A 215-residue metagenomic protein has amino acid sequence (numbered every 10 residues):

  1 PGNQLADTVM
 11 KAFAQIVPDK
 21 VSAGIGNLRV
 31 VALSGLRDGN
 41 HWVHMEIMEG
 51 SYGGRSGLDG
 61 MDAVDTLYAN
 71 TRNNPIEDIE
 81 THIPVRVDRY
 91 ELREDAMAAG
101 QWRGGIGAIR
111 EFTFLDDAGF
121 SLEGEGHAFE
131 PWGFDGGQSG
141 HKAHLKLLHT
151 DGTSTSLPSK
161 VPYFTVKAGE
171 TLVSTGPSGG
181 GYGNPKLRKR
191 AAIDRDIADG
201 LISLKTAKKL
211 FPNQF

Functional and structural regions predicted by a protein language model:
P1-F215: Glycine/proline-enriched, intrinsically flexible loops and inter-domain linkers
